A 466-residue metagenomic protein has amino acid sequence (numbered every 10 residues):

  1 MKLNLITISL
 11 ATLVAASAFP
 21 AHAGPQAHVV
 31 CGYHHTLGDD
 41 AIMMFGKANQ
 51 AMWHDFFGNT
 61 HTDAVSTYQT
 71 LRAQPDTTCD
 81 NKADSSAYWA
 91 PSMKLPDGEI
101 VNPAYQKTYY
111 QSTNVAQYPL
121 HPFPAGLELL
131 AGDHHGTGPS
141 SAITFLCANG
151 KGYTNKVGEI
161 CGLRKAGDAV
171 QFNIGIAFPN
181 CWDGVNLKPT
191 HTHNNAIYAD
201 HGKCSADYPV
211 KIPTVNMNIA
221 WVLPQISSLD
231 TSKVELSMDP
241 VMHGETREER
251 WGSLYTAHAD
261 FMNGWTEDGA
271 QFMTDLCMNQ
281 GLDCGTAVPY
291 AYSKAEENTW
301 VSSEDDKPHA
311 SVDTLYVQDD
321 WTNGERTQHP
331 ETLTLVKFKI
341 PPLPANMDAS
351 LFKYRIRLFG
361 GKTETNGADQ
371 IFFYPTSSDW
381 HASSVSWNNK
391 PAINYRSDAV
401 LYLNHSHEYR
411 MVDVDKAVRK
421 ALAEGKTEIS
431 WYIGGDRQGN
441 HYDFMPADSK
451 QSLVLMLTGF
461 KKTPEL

Functional and structural regions predicted by a protein language model:
M1-H22: Gram-negative bacterial Sec-dependent N-terminal signal peptides
G24-A51, D55-I176, G184-V288: Primary mode marks residue(s) on the alpha4-beta5-alpha5 output face of response regulator receiver
A287-L343, P375-S378, R437-Q438, D448-S452 (+1 more regions): Flexible, small-residue-rich N-terminal segments that precede or flank a structured functional core
Q328-P330, P342-F352, A421-E424: Extracellular/lumenal carbohydrate-interaction signature centered on repeated Trp-anchored short motifs
V336-F338, D348-T363: A short beta-strand element within beta-rich, extracytoplasmic domains of secreted/secretory-pathway proteins
K353, E424-G435: Short, surface-exposed ligand- or partner-binding patches at beta-edge/loop junctions that are enriched in aromatics
G361-T427: Beta-strand-rich interaction/scaffold domains
Y432-P446: Short beta-strand-plus-loop segments that form exposed binding edges in beta-rich domains
